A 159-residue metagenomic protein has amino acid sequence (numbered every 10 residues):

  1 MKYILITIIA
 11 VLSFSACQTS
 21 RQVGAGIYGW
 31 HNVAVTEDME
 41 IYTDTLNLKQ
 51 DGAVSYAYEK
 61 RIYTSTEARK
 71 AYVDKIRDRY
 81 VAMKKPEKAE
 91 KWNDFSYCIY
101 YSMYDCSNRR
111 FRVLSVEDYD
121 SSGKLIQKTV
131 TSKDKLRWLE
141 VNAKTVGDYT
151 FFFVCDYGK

Functional and structural regions predicted by a protein language model:
M1-I4: Positively charged n-region of N-terminal signal peptides that target proteins for export
I6-I8: Sec-dependent N-terminal signal peptides
F14-A16: C-terminal motif of bacterial Sec signal peptides marking the signal peptidase cleavage site
Q18-K159: N-terminal secretory-pathway/extracellular module detecting exported/lumenal segments and adjacent signal-anchor/first
